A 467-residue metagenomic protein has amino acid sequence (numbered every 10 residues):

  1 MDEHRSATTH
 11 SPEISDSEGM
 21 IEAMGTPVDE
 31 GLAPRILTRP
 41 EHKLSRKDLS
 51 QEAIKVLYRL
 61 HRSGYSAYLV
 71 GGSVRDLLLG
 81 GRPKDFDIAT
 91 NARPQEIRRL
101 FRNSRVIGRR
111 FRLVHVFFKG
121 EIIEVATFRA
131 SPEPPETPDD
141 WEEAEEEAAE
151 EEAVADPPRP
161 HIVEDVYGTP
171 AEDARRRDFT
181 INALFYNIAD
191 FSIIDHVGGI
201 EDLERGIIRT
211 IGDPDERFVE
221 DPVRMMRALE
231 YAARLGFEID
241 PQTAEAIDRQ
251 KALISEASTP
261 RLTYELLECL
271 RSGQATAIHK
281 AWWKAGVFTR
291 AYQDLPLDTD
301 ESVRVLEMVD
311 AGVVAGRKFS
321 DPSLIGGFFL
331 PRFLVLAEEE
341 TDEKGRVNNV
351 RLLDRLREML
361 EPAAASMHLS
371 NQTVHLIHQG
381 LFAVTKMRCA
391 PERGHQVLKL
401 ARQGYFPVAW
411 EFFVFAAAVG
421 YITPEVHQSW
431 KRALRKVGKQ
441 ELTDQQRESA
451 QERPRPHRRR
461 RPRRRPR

Functional and structural regions predicted by a protein language model:
M1-R467: Catalytic cores of the polymerase beta-like nucleotidyltransferase superfamily and closely associated nucleotide
